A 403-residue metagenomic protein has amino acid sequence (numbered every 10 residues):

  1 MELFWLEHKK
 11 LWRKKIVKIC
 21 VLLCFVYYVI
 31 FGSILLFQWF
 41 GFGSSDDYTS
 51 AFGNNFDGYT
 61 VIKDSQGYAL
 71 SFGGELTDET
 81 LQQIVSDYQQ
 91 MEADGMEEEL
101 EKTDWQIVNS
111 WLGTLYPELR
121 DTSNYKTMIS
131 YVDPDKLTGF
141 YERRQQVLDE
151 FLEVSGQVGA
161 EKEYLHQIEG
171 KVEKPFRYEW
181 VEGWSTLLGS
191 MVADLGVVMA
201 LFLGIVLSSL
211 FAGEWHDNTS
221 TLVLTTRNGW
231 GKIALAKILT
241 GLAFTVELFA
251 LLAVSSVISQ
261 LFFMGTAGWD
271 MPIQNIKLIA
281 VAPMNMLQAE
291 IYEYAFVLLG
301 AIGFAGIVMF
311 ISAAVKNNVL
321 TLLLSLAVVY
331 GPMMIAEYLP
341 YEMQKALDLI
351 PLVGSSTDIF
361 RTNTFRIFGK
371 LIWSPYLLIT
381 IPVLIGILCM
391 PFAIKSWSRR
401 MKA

Functional and structural regions predicted by a protein language model:
M1-L23: N-terminal Sec/SRP start-transfer signal
W5-E7, L11, F310-A314, I381-A403: Junction motif at the cytosolic side of a transmembrane helix
K18, G231, N318-L320: Residues that define the loop-to-transmembrane-helix transition and helix capping in multi-pass membrane transporters
V21-F25, V319-P332, I350-P351: Central hydrophobic cores of alpha-helical transmembrane segments in multi-pass integral membrane proteins
V26-Q83, D133-E214, L235-A314, N318 (+2 more regions): Secretory targeting signals
D217-T221: Hydrophobic transmembrane alpha-helix segments characteristic of membrane transport and insertion machinery
L224-W230: Short helix-to-coil transition segments within interhelical loops that connect adjacent transmembrane helices
M343-T364: Short hydrophobic, aromatic-rich alpha-helical segments embedded in or entering the lipid bilayer of multi-pass
